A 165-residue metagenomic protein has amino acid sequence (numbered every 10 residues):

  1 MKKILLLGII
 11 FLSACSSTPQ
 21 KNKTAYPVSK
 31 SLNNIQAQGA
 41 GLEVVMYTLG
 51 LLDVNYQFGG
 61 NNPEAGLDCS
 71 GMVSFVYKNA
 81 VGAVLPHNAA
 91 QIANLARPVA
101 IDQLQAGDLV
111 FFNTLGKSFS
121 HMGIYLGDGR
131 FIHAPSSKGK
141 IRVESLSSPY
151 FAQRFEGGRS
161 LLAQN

Functional and structural regions predicted by a protein language model:
K2-G8: Sec-dependent signal peptide recognition, specifically the positively charged N-region followed immediately by
F11-A14: C-terminal motif of bacterial Sec signal peptides marking the signal peptidase cleavage site
S16-A40, A83, P98-V99, F119 (+1 more regions): Aromatic- and glycine-rich peptidoglycan recognition patches
L32-I35, V54-A106: Catalytic cysteine-centered active-site loop
A40-T48, D68-C69: Stable alpha-helical elements in mature extracytoplasmic
G66, S70-V73, M122-Y125, F131-H133: Active-site scaffold segments
G107-L109, G129: Structural motif
